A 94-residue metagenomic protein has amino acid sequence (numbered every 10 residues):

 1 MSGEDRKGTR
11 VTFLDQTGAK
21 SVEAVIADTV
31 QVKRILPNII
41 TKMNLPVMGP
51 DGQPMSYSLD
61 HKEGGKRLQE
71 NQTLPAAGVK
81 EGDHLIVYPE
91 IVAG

Functional and structural regions predicted by a protein language model:
M1-G94: Ubiquitin system architectures
